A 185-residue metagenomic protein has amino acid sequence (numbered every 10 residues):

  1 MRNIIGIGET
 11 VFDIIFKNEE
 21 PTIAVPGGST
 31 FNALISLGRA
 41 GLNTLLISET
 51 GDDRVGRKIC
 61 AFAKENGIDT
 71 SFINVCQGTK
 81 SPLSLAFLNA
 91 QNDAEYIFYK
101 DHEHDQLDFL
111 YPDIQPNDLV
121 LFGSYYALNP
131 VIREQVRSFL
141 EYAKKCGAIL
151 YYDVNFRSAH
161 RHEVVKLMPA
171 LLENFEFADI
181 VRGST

Functional and structural regions predicted by a protein language model:
M1, P112-P116, F175-E176: Flexible, charged surface loops at secondary-structure boundaries
M1-D69: Glycine-rich phosphate/adenosyl-contacting loop at the front of the ribokinase-like
N3, S71-I73, G147: Short acidic capping loops at alpha-helix termini that bridge into adjacent secondary structure
N3-I5, D118-L119, I180: Structural motif
V11, I15, Y125, N155: Anionic group-transfer/hydrolysis microenvironments
T22-I23, I97-H104, A127-L128, R157-H162: Short, flexible loop segments at the rims of nucleotide/cofactor-binding pockets, characterized by
N43-S124: Conserved N-terminal subdomain of the carbohydrate kinase-like
L128-T185: Conserved beta-alpha-beta core of the PfkB/ribokinase-like small-molecule kinase fold
